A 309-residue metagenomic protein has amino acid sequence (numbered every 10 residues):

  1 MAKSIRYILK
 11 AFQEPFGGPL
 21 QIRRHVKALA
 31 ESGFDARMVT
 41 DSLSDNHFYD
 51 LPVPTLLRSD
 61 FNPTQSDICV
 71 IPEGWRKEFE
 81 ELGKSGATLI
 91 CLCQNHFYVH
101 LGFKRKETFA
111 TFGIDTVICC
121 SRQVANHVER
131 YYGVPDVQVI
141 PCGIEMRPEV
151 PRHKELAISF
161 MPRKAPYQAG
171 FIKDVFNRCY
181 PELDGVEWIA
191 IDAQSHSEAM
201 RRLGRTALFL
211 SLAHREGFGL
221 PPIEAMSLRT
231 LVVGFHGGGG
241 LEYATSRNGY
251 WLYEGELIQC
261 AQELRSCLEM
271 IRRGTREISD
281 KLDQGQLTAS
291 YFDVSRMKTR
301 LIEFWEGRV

Functional and structural regions predicted by a protein language model:
M1-I68, G238-G240, G249-Y253, Y291-S295: N-terminal pre-catalytic "stem/leader" segment of glycosyltransferase-like enzymes
G18-Q21, N126-Y131, D136-A199: Conserved catalytic-core segment of nucleotide-activated headgroup transferases in glycan assembly
L43-I114: Extended catalytic core of nucleotide-activated donor transferases of GT-like folds
M200, I223-S227, L241-E242: Short alpha-helical segment that forms part of, or immediately flanks, the ligand-binding pocket in carbohydrate-active
H214: Aromatic "clamp/platform" in nucleotide-sugar-dependent glycosyltransferases that forms part of the donor/acceptor
L231-G234: Short hydrophobic beta-strand element within catalytic cores of glycosyltransferases and related nucleotide-activated
E242-C267: Change "using UDP/GDP/dTDP sugars" to "using nucleotide sugars
R272-G307: A charged, aromatic-enriched C-terminal amphipathic alpha-helix characteristic of glycosyltransferases across folds
